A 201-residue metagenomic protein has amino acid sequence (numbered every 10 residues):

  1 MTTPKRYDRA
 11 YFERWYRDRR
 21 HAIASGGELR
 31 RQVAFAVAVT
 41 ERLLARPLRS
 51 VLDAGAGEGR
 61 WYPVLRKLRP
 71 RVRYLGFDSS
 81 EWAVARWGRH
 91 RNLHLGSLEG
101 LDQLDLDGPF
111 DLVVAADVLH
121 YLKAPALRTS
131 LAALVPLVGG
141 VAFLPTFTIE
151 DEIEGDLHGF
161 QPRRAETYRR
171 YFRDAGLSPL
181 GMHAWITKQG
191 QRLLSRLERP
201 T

Functional and structural regions predicted by a protein language model:
M1-L106, L122-P136, G140-T201: Class I (Rossmann-like) S-adenosyl-L-methionine-dependent methyltransferase catalytic domain, capturing the SAM-binding
V114: A conserved beta-strand element that flanks and buttresses the S-adenosyl-L-methionine
D117-V118: Short catalytic micro-motifs in class I SAM-dependent methyltransferases
